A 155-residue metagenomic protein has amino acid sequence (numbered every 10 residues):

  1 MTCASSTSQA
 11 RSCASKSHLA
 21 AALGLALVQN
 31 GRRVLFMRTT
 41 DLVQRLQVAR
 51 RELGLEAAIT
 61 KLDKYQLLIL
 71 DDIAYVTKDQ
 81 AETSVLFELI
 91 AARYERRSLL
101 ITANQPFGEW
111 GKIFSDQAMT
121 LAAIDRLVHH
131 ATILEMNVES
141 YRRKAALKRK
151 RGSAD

Functional and structural regions predicted by a protein language model:
M1-C13: Charged, amphipathic alpha-helical linker segments immediately N-terminal to NTP-binding catalytic cores
S15-K16, R32: Conserved catalytic and ligand/cofactor-coordination microenvironments
L19, L23: Hydrophobic positions on the alpha1 helix immediately C-terminal to the Walker A/P-loop
L25, Q29: Short, well-ordered alpha-helices that flank and scaffold nucleotide-derived cofactor binding pockets
R33, M37, L42-K64, L70-D155: Replace "adjacent to P-loop NTPase cores in ATP/GTP-dependent enzymes" with "adjacent to NTP-binding cores
